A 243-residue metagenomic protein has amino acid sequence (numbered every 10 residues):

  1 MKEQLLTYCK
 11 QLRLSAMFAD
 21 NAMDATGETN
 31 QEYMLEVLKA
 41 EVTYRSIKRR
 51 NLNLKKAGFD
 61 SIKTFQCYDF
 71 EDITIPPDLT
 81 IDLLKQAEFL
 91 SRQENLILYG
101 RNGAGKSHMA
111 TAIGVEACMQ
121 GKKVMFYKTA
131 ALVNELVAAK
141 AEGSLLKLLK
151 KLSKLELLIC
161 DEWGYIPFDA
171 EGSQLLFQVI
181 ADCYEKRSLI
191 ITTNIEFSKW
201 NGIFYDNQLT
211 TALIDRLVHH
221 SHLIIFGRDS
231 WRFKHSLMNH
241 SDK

Functional and structural regions predicted by a protein language model:
L6-S61: Interdomain "pre-motor" coupling segment immediately N-terminal to P-loop NTPase/helicase cores
N21, K123, Y127, L132-A139 (+2 more regions): Replace "adjacent to P-loop NTPase cores in ATP/GTP-dependent enzymes" with "adjacent to NTP-binding cores
K63-A87: N-terminal pre-Walker A segment at the start of P-loop NTPase domains
S91-L96: Pre-Walker A (Motif I) flank of P-loop NTPase domains
L98-G100: Hydrophobic anchor at the beta1->P-loop junction of P-loop NTPases
G103: Walker A (P-loop) phosphate-binding loop of P-loop NTPases
K106: Conserved lysine of the Walker
M109, I113: Hydrophobic positions on the alpha1 helix immediately C-terminal to the Walker A/P-loop
